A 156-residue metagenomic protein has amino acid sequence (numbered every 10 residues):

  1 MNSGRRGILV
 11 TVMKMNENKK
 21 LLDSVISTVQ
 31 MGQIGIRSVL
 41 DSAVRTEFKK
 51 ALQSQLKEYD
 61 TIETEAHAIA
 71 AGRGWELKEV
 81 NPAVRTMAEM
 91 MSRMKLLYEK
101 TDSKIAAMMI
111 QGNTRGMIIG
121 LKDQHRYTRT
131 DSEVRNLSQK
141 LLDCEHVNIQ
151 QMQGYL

Functional and structural regions predicted by a protein language model:
M1-M13: N-terminal amphipathic/basic-hydrophobic helices that include classical n-h-c signal peptides and signal-anchor
V12, K50, K57, W75-M94 (+1 more regions): Charge-rich, acidic-biased intrinsically disordered regions
V12-A43, D102-T128: Alpha-helical bundle segments that constitute or directly flank the non-heme di-iron/ferroxidase center
E17-V25, T46-T64, D102-M109, S132-C144: Alpha-helical scaffold segments that form or flank carboxylate-/histidine-based iron centers
V25, G32, V39, I62 (+6 more regions): Amphipathic alpha-helices that form helix-helix packing interfaces
K49-A83, Q151-L156: Conserved alpha-helical segments that form or flank metal/cofactor-binding pockets of metalloenzymes
T64, A68-Q111, R115-M117: Carboxylate-rich helix-loop segments that flank metal/cofactor sites and access channels in metalloenzymes
I105, Q111-L156: Preference for long, well-ordered alpha-helical segments
